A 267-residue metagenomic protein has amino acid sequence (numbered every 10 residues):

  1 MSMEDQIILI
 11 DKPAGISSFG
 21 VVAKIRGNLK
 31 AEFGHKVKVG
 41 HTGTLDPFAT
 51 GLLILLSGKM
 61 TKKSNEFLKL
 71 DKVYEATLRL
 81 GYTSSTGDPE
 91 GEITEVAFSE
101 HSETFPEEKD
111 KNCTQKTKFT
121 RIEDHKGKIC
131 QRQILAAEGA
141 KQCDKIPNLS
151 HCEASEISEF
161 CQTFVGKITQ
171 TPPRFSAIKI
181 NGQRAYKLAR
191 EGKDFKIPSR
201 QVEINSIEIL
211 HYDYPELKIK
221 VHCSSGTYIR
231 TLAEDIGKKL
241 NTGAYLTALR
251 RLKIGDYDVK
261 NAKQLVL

Functional and structural regions predicted by a protein language model:
M1-L267: Catalytic/RNA-binding core of pseudouridine synthases
